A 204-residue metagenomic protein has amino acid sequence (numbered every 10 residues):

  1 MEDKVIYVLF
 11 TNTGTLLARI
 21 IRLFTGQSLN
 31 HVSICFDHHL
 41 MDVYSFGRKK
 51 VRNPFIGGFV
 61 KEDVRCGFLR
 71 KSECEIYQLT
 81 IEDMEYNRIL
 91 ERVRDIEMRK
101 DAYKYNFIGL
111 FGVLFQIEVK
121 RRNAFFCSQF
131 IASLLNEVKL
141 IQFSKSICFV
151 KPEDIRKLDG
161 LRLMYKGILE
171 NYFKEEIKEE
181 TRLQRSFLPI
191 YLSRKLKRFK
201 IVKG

Functional and structural regions predicted by a protein language model:
M1-G204: Cysteine-nucleophile amide-bond enzymes
